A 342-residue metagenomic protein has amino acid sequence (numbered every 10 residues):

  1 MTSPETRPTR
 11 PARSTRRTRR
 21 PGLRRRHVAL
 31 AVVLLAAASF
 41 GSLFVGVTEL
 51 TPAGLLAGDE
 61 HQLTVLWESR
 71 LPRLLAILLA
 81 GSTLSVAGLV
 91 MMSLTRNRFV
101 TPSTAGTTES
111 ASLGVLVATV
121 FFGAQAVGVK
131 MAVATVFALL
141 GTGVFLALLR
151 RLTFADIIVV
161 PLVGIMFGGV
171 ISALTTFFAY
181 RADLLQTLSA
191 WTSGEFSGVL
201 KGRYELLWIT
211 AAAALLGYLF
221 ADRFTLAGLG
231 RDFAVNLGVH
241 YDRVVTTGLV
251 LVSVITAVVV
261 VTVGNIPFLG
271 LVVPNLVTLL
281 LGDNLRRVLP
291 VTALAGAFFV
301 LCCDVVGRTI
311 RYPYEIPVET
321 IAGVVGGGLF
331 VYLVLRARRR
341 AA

Functional and structural regions predicted by a protein language model:
T2-A342: Alpha-helical transmembrane segments in inner-membrane proteins
